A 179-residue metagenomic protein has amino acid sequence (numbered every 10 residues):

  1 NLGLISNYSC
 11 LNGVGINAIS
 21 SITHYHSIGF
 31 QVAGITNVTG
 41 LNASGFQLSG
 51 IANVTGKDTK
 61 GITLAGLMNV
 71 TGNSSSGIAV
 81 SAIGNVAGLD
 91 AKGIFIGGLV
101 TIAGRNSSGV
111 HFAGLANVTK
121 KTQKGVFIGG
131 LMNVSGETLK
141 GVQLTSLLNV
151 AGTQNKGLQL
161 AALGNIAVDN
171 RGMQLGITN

Functional and structural regions predicted by a protein language model:
N1-N179: Surface-exposed, glycine- and small/polar-enriched segments that build interaction surfaces at terminal
